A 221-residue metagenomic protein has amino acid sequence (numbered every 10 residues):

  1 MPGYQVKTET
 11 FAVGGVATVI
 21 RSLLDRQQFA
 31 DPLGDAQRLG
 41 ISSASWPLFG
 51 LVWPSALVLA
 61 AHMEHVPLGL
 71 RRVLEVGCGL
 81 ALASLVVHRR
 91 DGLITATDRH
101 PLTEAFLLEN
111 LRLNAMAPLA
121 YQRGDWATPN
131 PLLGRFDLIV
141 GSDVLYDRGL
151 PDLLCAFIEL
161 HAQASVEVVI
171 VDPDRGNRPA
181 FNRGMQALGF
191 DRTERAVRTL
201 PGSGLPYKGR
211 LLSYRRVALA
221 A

Functional and structural regions predicted by a protein language model:
M1-A221: S-adenosylmethionine-dependent methyltransferases
